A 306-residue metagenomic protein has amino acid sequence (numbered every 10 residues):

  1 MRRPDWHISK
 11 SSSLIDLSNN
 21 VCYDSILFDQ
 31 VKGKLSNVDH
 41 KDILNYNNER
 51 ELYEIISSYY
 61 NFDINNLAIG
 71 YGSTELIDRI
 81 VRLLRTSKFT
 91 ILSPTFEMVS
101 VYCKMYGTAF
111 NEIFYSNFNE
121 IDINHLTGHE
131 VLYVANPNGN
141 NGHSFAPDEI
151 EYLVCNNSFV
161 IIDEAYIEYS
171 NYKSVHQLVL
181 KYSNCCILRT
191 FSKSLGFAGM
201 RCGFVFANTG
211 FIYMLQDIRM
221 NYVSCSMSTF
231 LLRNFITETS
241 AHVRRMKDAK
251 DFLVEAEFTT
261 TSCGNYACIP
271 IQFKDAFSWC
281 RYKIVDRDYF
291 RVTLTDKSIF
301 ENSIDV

Functional and structural regions predicted by a protein language model:
M1-N47: N-terminal "arm"/small-domain region of PLP-dependent enzymes with the aminotransferase-like
L27, N184-T260: PLP-dependent aminotransferase class I/II
S57-R79, L92: Short loop-beta-helix segment that forms the pyridoxal 5′-phosphate
L67, S158, N184-C185: Short, conserved active-site loop motifs that form the nucleotide-linked donor/cofactor pocket
R82-N136: PLP-dependent aminotransferase-like
Y115-S170: Active-site phosphate-binding strand-loop segment of PLP-dependent enzymes
A146-D148, Y282-V306: PLP-dependent enzyme catalytic core of the Aspartate aminotransferase-like
K247, D251-R281, F290, L294-D296: Conserved PLP-binding catalytic core of the aspartate aminotransferase-like
